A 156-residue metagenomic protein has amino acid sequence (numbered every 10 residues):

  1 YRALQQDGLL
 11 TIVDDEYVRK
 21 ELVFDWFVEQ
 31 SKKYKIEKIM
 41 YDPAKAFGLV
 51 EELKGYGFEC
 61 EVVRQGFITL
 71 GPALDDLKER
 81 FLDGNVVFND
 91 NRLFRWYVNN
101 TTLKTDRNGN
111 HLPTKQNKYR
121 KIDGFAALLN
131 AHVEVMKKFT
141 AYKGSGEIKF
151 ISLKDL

Functional and structural regions predicted by a protein language model:
Y1-Q65, G71, D75, F88 (+1 more regions): RNase H-like, metal-dependent nuclease domains and their acidic two-metal-ion catalytic environment used
L74-D83: Short, surface-exposed amphipathic charged segments that create phosphate/polyanion-binding patches used for binding
